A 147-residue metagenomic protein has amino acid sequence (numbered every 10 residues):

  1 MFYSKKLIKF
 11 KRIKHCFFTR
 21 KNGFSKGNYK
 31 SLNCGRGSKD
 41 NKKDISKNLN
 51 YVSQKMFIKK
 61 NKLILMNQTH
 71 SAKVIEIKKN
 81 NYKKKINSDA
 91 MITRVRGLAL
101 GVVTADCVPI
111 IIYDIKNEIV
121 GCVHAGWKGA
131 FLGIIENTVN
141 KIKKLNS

Functional and structural regions predicted by a protein language model:
M1-F17, K21-G27, R96: Conserved nucleotide-ligand handling architecture
K11, N41-L49, F131, I135: Generic structural signal for well-ordered, non-membrane alpha-helical segments in soluble metabolic enzymes
F17-Y51: Intrinsically disordered, low-complexity, positively charged segments
G23, N50, Q54-I58, K143-S147: Generic secondary-structure signature for well-ordered alpha-helical cores
K26, K73-I75, G129-L132: Short acidic/glycine-rich loop or secondary-structure boundary segments that cap or lie
K39-V123: Phosphate-centric recognition/catalysis
I111-S147: Glycine- and Gly-Pro-enriched alpha-helical subdomains that act as flexible, kink-prone "lid/hinge" or packing modules
